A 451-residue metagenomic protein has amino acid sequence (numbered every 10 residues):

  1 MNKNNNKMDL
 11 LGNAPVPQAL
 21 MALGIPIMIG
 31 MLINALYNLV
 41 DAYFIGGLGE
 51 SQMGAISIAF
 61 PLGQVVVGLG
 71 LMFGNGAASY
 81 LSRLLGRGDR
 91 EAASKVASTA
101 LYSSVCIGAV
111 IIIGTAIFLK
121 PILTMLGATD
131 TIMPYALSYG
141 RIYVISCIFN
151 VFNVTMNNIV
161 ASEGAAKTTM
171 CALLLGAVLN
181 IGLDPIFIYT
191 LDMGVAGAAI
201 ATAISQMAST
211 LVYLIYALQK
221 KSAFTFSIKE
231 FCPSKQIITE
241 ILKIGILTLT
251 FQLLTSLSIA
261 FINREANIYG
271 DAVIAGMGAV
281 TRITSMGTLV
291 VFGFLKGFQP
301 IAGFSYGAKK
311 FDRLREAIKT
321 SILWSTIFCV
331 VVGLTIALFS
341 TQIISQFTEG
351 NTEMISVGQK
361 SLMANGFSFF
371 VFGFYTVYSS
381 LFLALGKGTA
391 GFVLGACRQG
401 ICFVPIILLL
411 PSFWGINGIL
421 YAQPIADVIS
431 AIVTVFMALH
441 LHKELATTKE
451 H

Functional and structural regions predicted by a protein language model:
M1-G24, L81-I148, T190-I246, A302-S368 (+1 more regions): Short alpha-helical transmembrane segments in multi-pass integral membrane proteins
L11-Y43, G47-L48, P61-G76, Y80 (+6 more regions): N-terminal transmembrane alpha-helices
A22-D41, I142, N153, G176 (+5 more regions): Transmembrane helical elements of multi-pass membrane transporters/channels
I27, M31, Y43, F60 (+17 more regions): Transmembrane alpha-helix boundary and packing residues in multipass membrane permease domains and related
L32, L36-G54, L123-D130, I186-M193 (+4 more regions): Helix-terminus/linker motif at the lipid-water interface of multi-pass membrane proteins
M53-I113, N150-T169, G276-S340, F372-L394: Small-residue-rich hydrophobic transmembrane alpha-helices
V65-G68, I112, N180-D184, T210-L214 (+4 more regions): Hydrophobic transmembrane alpha-helices of multi-pass small-molecule transporters
G74, Y143-A161, T169-A177, A198-L211 (+4 more regions): Short runs within selected transmembrane alpha-helices of multi-pass transporters and secretion channels
